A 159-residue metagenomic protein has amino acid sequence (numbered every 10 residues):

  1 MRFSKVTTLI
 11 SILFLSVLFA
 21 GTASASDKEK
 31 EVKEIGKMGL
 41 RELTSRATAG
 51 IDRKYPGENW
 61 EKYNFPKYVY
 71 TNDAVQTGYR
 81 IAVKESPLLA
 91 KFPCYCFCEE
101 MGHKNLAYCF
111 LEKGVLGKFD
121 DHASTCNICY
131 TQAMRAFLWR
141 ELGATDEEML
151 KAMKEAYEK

Functional and structural regions predicted by a protein language model:
R2-I10: Bacterial N-terminal signal peptides that target proteins for export
I10-L18: Bacterial N-terminal signal peptides
A20-T22: N-terminal signal peptide c-region/cleavage motif recognized by signal peptidases
V32-F92: N-terminal secretory signal peptides
V69-D73, A123-Y130, R140-G143: Soluble non-cytosolic domains of exported or imported proteins
F92-M134: Short, thiol/selenol-centered motifs that function as redox-active sites or metal-ligating centers
F137-K159: Short flanking/linker segments adjacent to small metal-binding domains or redox-active Cys/His motifs
